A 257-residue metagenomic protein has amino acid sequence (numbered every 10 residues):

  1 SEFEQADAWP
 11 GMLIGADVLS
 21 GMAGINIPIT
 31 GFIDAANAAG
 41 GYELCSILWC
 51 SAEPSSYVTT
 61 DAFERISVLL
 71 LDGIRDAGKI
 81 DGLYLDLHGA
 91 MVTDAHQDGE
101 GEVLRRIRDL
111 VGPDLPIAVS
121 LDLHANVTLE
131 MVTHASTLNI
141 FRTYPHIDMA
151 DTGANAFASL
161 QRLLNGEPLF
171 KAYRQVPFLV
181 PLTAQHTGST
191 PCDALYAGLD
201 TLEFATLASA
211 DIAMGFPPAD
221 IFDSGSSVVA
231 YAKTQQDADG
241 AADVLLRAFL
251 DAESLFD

Functional and structural regions predicted by a protein language model:
S1-A38: N-terminal amphipathic/basic leader segments beginning at the initiator methionine
E4, T60-S67, L71-N165: Active-site histidine-anchored catalytic micro-motif
G11-I14, S46-S55, D86-H88: Gly-rich Lys/Arg/Thr-decorated short loops/hinges at beta-loop-alpha junctions or inter-strand turns that position
A23-I27, D61, R65, D98-E102 (+6 more regions): Conserved active-site and cofactor/substrate-binding residues in soluble primary-metabolism enzymes
I29, I33-P54, V58-A62, I66-I74: Low-complexity, highly charged intrinsically disordered N-terminal segments that act as targeting/localization
L160-P168, F249, E253: Short, hydrophobic alpha-helical segments
L164-D193: Internal, active-site/partner-interface "lid" segment
T183-D257: Hard-cation-handling environments
